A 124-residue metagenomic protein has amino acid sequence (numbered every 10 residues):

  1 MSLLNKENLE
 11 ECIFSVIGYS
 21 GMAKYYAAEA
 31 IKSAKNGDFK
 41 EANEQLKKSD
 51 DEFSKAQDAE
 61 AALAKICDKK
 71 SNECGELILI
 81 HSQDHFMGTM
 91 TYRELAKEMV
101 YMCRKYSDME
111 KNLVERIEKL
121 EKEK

Functional and structural regions predicted by a protein language model:
S2-V16: Disorder-to-helix initiation segments
F53-L95: Mid-chain, well-packed structural core segment of small domains
M102-K124: Amphipathic alpha-helical oligomerization/assembly segments
